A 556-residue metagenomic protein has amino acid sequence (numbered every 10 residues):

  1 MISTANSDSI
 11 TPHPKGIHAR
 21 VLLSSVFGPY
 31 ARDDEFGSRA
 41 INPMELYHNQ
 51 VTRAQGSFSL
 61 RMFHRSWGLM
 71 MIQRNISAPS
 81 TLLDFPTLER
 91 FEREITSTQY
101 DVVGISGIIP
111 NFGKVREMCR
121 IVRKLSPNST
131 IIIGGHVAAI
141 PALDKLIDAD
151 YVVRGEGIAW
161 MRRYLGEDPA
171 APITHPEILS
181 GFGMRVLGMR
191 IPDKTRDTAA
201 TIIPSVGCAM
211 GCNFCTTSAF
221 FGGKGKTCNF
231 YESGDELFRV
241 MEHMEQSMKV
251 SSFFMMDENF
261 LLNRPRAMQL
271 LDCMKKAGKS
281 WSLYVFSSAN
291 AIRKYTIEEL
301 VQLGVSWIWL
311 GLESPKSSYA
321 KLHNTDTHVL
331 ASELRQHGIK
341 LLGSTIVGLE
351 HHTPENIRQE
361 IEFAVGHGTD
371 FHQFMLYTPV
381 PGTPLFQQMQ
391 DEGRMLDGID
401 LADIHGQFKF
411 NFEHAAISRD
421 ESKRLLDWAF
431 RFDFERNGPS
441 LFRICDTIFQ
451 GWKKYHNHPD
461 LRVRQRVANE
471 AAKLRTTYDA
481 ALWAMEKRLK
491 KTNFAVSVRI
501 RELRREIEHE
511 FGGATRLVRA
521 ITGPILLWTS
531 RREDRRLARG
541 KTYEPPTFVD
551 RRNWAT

Functional and structural regions predicted by a protein language model:
M1-L46, I95-T96, D101, N128 (+1 more regions): Radical SAM enzyme core and accessory elements
I2-K249: Acidic, low-complexity intrinsically disordered segments
L23, I105, I133, M255-D257 (+2 more regions): Conserved beta-strand positions
Y30-D33, I140-L143, P265, V347-E355 (+2 more regions): Flexible glycine/acidic-rich beta-alpha junction loops that bind and position SAM and/or redox cofactors in anaerobic
I72-T81, S247-M248, A277, E333-L341 (+2 more regions): A structural motif corresponding to the C-terminal end of an alpha-helix and its immediate exit/capping segment
D144-M161, I297, Q302-I308, Q359-F374: Structural recognition of alpha->loop->beta junctions
M184-L342, V347-L349, E355-R358, E362: Radical SAM [4Fe-4S] cluster-binding motif and immediate context
